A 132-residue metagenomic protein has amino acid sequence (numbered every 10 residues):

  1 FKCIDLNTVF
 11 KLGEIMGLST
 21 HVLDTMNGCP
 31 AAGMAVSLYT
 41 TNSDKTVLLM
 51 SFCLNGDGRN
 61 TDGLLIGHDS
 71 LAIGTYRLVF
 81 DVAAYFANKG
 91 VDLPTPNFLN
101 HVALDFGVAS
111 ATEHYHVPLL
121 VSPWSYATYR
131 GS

Functional and structural regions predicted by a protein language model:
F1-I15: Short, Lys/Arg-enriched N-terminal segments with co-localized hydrophobic residues within the first ~10-30 amino acids
I15-D105, H116-P118: Beta-strand-dominated extracellular/periplasmic modules and repeats in secreted or surface-exposed proteins
A109-S132: Compositionally biased low-complexity segments at domain edges in trafficked proteins and select soluble regulators
